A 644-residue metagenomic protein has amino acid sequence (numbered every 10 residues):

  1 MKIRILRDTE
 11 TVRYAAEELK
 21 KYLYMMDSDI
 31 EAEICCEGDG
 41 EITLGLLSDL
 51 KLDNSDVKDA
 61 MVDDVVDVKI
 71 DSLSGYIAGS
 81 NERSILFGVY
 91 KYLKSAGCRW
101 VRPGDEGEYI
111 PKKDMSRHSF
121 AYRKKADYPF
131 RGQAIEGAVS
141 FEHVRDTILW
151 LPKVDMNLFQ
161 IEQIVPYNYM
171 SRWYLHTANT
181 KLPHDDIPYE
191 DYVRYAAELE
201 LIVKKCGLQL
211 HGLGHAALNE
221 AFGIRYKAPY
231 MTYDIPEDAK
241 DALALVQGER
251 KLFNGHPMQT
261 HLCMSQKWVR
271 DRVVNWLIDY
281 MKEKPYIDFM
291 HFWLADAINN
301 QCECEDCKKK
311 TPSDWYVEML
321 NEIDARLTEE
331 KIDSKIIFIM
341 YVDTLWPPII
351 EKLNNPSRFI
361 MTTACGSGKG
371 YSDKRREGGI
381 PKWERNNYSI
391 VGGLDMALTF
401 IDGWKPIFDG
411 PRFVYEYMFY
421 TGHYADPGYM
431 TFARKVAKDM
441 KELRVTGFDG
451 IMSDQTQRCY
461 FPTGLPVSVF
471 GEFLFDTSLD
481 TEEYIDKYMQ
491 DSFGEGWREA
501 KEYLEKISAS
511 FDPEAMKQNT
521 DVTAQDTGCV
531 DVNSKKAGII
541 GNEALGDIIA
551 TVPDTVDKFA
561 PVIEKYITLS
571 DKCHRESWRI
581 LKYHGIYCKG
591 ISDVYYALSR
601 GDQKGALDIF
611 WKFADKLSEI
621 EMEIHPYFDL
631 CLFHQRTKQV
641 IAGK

Functional and structural regions predicted by a protein language model:
K2, D8, V12-E18, Y22 (+6 more regions): Feature activates predominantly on carbohydrate-active enzymes
L23, N81, L151, V273 (+5 more regions): Conserved, mostly hydrophobic/aromatic
I30-D59: Short, well-ordered secondary-structure micro-motifs within conserved domains or adaptor modules
A197, M258-H261, S265-K405, E416: Gly/Pro-rich turn-and-neighbor structural signature
Y226, P348-N355, Y429, F461-T463: Short glycine-biased active-site loop of nucleotidyltransferases that positions the nucleotide triphosphate and helps
V269, D279, P381-R498, E502: Structured mid-domain segments that build the active-site/substrate or prosthetic-cofactor binding neighborhood
G447, E472-K644: Catalytic domains of carbohydrate-active enzymes that cleave complex glycans
